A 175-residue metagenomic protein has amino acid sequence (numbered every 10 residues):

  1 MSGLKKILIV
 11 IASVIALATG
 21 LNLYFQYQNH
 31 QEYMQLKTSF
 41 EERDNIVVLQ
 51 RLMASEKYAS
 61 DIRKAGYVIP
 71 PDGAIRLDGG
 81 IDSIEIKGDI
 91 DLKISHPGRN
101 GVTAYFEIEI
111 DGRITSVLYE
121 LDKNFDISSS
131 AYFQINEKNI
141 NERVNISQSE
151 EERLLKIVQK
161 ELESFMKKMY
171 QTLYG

Functional and structural regions predicted by a protein language model:
M1-K6: Positively charged n-region of N-terminal signal peptides that target proteins for export
I7-L8, S39, D78, T115: Small/flexible residues
I7-N22: Hydrophobic membrane-insertion alpha-helices, especially the h-region of bacterial N-terminal signal peptides
I9-V10, H30, K156, K167: Short amphipathic alpha-helical "recognition" segments used for binding
G20-R99: N-terminal export/targeting and maturation segments
E85-G175: Extracytoplasmic electrostatic interaction patches
